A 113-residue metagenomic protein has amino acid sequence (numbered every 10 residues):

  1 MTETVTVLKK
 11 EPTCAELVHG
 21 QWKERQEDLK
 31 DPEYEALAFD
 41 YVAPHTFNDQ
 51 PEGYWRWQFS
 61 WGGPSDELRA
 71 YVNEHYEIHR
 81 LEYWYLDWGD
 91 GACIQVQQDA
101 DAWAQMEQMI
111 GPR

Functional and structural regions predicted by a protein language model:
M1-Q50: Long, contiguous N-terminal structural blocks used for assembly/anchoring
E3-L8, A70, C93-V96: Hydrophobic transmembrane signal anchors and adjacent membrane-proximal interface regions, especially in viral
T6, Q58, E67, R80-Y85: Ser/Thr- (and often Asn-) enriched beta-sheet segments in non-cytosolic proteins
A15-H19, K23, R69, W103-E107: Generic detector of well-ordered alpha-helical segments enriched in charged/polar residues, highlighting helical
K23, E27-D31, N73, Q108-P112: Generic surface-pattern signal
E24, W57-F59, G63, L86 (+2 more regions): Intrinsic disorder/low-complexity segments enriched in polar/charged and small flexible residues
A38-H75: Amphipathic, interaction-prone secondary-structure segments
H75-R113: Polybasic, proline/glycine-rich intrinsically disordered low-complexity segments
